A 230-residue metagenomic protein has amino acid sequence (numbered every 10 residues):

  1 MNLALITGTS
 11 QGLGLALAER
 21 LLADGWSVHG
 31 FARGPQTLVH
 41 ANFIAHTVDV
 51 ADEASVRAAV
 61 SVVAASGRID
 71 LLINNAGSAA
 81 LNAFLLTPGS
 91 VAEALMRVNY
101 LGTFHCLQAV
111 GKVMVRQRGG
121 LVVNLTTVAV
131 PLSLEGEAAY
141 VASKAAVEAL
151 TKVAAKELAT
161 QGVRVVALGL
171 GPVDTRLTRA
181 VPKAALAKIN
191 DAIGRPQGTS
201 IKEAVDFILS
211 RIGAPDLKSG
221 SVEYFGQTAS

Functional and structural regions predicted by a protein language model:
S10-Q11: Conserved glycine-rich cofactor-binding loop
A83-F84, V91-E93, I189: Substrate-binding pocket helix/loop in short-chain dehydrogenase/reductase
T87, S133-V141, V153: Active-site loop-to-helix junction immediately N-terminal to the catalytic Tyr of the SDR YXXXK motif in Rossmann-fold
L107, S143: Active-site helix of classical SDR
K112, K156-T160: Alpha-helical segment proximal to the catalytic Tyr-Lys
T127: Residue(s) in the substrate-gating loop at a strand-loop-helix junction that position the organic substrate next
A167, A187-S230: C-terminal helical subdomain
